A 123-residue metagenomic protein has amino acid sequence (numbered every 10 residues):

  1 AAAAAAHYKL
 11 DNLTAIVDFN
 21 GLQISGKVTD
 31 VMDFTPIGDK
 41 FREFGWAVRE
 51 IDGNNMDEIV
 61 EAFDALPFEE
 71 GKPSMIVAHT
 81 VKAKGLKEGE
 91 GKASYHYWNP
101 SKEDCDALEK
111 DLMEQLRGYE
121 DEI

Functional and structural regions predicted by a protein language model:
A1-I123: Glycine-rich ThDP/TPP pyrophosphate-binding loop and its adjacent helix/strand module within ThDP-dependent enzymes
